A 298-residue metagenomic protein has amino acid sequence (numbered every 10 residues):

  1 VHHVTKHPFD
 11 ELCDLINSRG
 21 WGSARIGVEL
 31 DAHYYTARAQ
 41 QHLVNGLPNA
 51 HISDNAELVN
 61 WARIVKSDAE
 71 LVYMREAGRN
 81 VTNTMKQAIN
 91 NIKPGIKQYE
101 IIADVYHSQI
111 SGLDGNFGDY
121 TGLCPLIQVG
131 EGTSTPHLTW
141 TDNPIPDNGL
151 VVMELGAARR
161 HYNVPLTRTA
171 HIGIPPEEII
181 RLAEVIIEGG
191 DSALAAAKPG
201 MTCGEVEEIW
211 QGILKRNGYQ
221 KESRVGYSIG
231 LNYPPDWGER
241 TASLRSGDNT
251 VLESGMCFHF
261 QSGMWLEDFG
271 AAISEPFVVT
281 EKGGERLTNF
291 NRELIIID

Functional and structural regions predicted by a protein language model:
V1-D298: Active-site neighborhoods and metal-handling regions in enzymes and metal-associated proteins
